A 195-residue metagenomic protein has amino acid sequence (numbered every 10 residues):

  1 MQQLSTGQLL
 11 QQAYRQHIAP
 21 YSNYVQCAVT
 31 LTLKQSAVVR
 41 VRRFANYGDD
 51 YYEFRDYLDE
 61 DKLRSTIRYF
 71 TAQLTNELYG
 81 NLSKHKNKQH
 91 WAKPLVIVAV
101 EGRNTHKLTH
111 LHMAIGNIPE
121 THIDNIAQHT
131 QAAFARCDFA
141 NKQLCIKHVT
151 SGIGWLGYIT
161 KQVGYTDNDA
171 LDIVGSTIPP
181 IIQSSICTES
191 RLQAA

Functional and structural regions predicted by a protein language model:
M1-T109, N117-A195: Right-hand nucleic-acid polymerase module
